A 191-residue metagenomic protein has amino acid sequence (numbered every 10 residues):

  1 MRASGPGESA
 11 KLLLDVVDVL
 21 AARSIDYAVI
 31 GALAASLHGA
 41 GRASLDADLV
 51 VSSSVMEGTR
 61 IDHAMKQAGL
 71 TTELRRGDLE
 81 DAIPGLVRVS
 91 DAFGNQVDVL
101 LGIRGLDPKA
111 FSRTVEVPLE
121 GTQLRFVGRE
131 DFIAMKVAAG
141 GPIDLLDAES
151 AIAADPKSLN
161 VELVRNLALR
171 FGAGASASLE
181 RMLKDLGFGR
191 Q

Functional and structural regions predicted by a protein language model:
M1-Q191: Compositionally biased terminal segments of proteins
